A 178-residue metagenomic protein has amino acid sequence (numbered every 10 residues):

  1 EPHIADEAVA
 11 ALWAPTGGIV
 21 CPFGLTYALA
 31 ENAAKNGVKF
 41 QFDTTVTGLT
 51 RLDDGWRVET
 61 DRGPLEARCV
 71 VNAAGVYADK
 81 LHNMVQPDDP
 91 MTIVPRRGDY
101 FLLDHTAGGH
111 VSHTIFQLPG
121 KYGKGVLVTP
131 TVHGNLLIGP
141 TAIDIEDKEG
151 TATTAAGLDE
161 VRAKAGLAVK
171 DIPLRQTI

Functional and structural regions predicted by a protein language model:
E1-F42, T47-E59, V169-P173: Flavin (FAD/FMN) cofactor-binding and adjacent substrate-gating region of FAD-dependent oxidoreductase domains
G48-T50, P64, C69, A74-I178: Active-site substrate-recognition segment that forms the wall of the catalytic cavity or substrate channel
